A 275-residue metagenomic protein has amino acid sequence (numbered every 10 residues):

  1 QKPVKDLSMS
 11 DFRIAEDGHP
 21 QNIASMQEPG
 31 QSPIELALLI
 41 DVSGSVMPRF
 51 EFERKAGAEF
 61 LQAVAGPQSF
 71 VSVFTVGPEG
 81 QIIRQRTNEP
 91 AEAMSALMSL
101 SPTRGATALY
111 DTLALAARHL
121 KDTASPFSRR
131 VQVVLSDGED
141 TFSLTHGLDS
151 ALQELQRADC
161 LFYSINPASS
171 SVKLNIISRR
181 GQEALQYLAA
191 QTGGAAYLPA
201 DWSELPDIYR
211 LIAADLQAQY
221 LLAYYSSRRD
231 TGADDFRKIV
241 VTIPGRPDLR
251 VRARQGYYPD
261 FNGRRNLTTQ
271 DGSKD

Functional and structural regions predicted by a protein language model:
Q1-D275: Scaffold/interface architecture of coatomer-like assemblies
